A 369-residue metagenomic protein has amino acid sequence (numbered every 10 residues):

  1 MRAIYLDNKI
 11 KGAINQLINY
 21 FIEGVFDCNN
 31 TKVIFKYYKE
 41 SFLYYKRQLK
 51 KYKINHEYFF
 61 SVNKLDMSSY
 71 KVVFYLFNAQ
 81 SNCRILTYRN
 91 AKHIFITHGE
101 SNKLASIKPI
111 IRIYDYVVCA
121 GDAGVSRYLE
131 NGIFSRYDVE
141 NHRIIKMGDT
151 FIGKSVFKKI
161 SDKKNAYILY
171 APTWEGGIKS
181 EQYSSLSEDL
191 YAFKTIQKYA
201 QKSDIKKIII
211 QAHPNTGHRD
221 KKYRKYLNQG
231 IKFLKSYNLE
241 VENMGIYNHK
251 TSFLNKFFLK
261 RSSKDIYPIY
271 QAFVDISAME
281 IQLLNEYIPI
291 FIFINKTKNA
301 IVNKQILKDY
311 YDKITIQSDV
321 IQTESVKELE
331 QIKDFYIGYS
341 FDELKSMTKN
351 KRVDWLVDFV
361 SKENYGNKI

Functional and structural regions predicted by a protein language model:
M1-L65, Y365-I369: N-terminal pre-catalytic "stem/leader" segment of glycosyltransferase-like enzymes
A13-V25, T150-S236, T323, N350 (+1 more regions): Conserved catalytic-core segment of nucleotide-activated headgroup transferases in glycan assembly
N30-E40, V117-D122, I209-H213: Short internal beta-strands
S41-I111: Extended catalytic core of nucleotide-activated donor transferases of GT-like folds
S61-L65, Y223-N285: Donor nucleotide-activated moiety binding/catalytic core segment of transferases that use nucleotide-activated donors
R89-K154: Active-site-proximal region of nucleotide-activated glycan assembly enzymes, centered on histidine/acidic-rich loops
K225, I269, A278-K345: Catalytic binding pocket for nucleotide-activated donors in carbohydrate/polymer assembly enzymes
I332, S346-I369: C-terminal alpha-helical cap of glycosyltransferases
